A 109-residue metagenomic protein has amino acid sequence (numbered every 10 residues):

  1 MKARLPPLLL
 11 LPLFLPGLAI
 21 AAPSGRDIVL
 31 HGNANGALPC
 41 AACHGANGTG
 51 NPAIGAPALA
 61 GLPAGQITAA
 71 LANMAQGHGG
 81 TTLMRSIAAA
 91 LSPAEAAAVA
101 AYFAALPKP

Functional and structural regions predicted by a protein language model:
M1-R4: Positively charged n-region of N-terminal signal peptides that target proteins for export
P7-G17: Bacterial N-terminal signal peptides
P16-A34, N47, P109: Electrostatic cytochrome c docking/interface patches
S24-I28, Q66, L83-S86, A98: Extracytoplasmic/secreted proteins, especially bacterial periplasmic and envelope-associated proteins
R26-A41, A64-T68: Sequence context surrounding c-type heme c attachment/ligation sites in exported
A37-A46, V99: The canonical Cys-X-X-Cys-His
G45-T68: N-terminal, post-signal-peptide region of Sec/Tat-exported proteins
N51-A58, M74-P107: Axial heme c-ligation environment in periplasmic c-type cytochrome domains
